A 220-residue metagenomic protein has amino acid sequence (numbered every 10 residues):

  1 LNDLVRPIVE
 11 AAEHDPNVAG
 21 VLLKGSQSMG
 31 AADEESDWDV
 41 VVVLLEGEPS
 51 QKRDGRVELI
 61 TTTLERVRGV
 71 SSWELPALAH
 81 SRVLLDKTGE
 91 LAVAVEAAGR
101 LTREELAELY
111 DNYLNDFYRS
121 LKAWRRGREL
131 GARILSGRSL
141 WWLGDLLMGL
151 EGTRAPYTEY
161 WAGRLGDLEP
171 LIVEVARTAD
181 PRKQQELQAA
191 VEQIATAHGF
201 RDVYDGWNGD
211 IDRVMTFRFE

Functional and structural regions predicted by a protein language model:
L1-V21: Helical scaffold of the NTase/Pol beta-like nucleotidyltransferase catalytic core
D3, E48-G131, F219-E220: Conserved NTP/Mg2+-binding pocket subregion across the NTase superfamily
R6-E13, S28-E34, E108: A generic short-segment signal for beta-strand/edge and adjacent turn/coil regions
L23-E65: Catalytic metal-binding acidic patch
D33-E35, S71, E159-W161: Short aromatic-enriched loop/helix-cap "lid" or pocket-rim segments at secondary-structure transitions that line
G99-E220: Conserved nucleotidyltransferase catalytic core and NTase-mimicking acidic/glycine-rich helix/loop elements in nucleic
